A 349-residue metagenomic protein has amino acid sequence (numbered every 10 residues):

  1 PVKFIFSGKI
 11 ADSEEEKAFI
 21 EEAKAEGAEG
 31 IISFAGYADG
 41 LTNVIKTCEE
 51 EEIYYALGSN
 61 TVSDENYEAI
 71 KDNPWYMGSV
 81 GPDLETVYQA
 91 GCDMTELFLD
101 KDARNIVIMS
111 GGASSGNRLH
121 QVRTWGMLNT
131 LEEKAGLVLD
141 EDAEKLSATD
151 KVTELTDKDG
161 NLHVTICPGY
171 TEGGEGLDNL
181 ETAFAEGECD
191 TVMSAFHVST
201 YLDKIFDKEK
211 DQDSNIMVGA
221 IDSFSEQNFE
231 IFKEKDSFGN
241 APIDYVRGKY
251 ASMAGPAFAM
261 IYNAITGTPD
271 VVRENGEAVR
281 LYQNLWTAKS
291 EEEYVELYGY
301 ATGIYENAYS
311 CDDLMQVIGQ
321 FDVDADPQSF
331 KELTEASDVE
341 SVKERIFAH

Functional and structural regions predicted by a protein language model:
P1-H349: A residue-level marker of the well-folded mature domains of exported/periplasmic proteins
